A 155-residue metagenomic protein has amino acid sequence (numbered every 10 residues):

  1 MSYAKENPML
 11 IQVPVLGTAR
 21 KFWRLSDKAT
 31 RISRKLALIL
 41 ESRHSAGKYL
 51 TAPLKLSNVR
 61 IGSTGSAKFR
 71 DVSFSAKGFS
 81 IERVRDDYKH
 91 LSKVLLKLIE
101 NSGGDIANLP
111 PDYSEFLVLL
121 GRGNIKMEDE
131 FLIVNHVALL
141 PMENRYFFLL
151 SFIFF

Functional and structural regions predicted by a protein language model:
M1-R31: Conserved structural core of kinase catalytic domains
W23-D27, A46, N108-D112: Short amphipathic alpha-helical interface segments
S26-A37, D87-K93: Well-ordered, non-membrane alpha-helical segments in soluble/globular domains
R31-G62, S66-D71: Catalytic-loop of the protein kinase fold
L50, G62-L132, F147, S151-F155: C-lobe/activation-segment region of protein kinase-like
V137: Phosphate/adenylate-binding glycine loop and adjacent helical scaffold
N144: Extended catalytic cores and adjacent scaffolds of nucleotide/polyanion-binding enzymes
